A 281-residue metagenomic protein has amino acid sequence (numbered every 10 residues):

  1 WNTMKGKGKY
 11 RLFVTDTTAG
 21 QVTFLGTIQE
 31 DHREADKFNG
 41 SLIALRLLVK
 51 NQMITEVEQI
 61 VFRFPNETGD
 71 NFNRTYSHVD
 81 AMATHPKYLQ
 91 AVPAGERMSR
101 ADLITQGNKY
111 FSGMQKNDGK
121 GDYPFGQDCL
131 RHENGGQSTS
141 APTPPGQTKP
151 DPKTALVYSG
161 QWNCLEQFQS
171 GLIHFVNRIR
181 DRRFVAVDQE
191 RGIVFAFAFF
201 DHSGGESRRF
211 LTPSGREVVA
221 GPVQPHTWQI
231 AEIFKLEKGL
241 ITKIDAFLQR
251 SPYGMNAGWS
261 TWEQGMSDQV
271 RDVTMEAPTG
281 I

Functional and structural regions predicted by a protein language model:
W1-I281: C-terminal and inter-domain tail/linker signature
